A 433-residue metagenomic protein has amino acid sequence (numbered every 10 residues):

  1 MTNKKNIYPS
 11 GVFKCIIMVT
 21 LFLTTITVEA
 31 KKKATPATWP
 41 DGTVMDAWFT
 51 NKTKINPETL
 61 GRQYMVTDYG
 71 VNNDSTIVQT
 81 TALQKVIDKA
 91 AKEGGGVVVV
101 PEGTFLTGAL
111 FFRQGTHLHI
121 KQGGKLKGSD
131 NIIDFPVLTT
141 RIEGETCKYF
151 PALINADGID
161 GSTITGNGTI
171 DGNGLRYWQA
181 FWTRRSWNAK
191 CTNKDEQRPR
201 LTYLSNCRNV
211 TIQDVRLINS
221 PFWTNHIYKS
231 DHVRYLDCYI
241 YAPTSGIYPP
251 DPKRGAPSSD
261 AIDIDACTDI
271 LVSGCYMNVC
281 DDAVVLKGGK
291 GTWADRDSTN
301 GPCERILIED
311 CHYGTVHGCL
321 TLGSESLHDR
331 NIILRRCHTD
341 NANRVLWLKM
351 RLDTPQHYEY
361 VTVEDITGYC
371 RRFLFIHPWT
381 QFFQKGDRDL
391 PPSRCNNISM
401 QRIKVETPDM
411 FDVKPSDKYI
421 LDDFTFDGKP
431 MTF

Functional and structural regions predicted by a protein language model:
T2-K4, G11, C15, V19-T20 (+7 more regions): Extracellular "leader-to-stem" segments immediately downstream of a signal peptide or signal-anchor in secreted/lumenal
K32-D41, S186, D282, D310-G318 (+1 more regions): Short charge-dense sequence patches
I77-T80, P302, R394: Electropositive phosphate-/nucleotide-binding environments in soluble metabolic enzymes
A109-F112, K125, S129-D130, A152-D157 (+11 more regions): Glycine-rich beta-solenoid repeat tracts in large extracellular/virion proteins
Q122-G123, D160-T169, R208-N219, D231-S245 (+9 more regions): Right-handed parallel beta-helix
C147, D195, Q356, P391-S393: Short coil/turn motifs at beta-sheet boundaries
